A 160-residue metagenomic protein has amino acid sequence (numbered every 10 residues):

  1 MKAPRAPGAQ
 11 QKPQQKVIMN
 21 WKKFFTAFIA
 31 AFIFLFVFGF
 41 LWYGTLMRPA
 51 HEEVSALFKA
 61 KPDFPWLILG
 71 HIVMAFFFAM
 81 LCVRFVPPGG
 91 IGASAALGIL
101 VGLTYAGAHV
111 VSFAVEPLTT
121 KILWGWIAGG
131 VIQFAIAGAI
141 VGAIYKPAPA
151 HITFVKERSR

Functional and structural regions predicted by a protein language model:
M1-I18: N-terminal amphipathic/basic-hydrophobic helices that include classical n-h-c signal peptides and signal-anchor
P13-R160: Juxtamembrane/disordered regions of integral membrane proteins
